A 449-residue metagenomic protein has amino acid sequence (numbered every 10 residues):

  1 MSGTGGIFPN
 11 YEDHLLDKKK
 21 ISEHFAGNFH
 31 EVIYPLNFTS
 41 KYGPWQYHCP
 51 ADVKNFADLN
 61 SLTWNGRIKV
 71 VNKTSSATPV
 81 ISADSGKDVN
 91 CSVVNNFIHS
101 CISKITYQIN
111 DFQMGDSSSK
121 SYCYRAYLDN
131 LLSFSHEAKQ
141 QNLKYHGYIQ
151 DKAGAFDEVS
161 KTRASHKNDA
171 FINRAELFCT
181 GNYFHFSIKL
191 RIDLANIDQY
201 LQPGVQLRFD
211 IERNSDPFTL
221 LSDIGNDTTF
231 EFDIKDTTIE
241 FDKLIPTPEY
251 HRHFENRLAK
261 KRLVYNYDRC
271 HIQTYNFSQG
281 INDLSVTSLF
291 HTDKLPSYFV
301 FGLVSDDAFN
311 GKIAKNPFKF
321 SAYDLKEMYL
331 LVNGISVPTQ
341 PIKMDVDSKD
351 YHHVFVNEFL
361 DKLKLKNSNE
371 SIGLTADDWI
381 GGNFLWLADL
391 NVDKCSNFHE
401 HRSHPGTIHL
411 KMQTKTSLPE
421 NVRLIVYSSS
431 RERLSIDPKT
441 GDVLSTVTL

Functional and structural regions predicted by a protein language model:
M1-L449: Short, low-complexity Pro/Thr/Gly
